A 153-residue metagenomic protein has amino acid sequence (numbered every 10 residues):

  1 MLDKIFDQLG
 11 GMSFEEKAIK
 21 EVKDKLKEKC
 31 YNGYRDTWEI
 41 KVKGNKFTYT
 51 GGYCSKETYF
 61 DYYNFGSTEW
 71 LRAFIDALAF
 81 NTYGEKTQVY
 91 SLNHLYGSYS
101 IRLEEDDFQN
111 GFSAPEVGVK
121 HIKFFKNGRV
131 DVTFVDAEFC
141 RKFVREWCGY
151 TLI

Functional and structural regions predicted by a protein language model:
M1-I153: Accessory (non-catalytic) regions of SAM-dependent nucleic-acid methyltransferases and partner specificity/recognition
